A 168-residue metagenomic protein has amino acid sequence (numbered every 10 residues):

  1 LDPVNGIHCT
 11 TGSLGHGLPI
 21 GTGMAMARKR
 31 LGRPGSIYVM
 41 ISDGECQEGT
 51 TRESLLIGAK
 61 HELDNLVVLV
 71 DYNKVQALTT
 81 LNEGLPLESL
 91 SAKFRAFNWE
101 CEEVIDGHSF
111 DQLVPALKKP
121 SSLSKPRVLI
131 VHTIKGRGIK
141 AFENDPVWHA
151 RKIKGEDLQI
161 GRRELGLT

Functional and structural regions predicted by a protein language model:
L1-K60: Cofactor-binding active-site loop characterized by glycine-rich and histidine/acidic residues
G32-G35, N82-A116, G161, L167: Conserved thiamine diphosphate
G35-V39, L66, L123-V131: Generic beta-sheet signal
I41-E48, Y72-Q76, H108-F110, K135: Acidic, glycine-rich active-site loops and adjacent beta-strand->loop/helix elements that engage anionic groups
E48-N73, V128-V131: A short alpha/beta connector and helix-capping loop motif
E48-T51, L78-L81, V114, K140-F142: Short, well-ordered secondary-structure micro-motifs
H61-E83, L87, S91-A92: Histidine/lysine/aspartate-rich catalytic loop segments that bind and position anionic ligands
F110, V114-T168: Glycine/aspartate-rich loop-and-adjacent alpha/beta segment that forms the canonical ThDP
